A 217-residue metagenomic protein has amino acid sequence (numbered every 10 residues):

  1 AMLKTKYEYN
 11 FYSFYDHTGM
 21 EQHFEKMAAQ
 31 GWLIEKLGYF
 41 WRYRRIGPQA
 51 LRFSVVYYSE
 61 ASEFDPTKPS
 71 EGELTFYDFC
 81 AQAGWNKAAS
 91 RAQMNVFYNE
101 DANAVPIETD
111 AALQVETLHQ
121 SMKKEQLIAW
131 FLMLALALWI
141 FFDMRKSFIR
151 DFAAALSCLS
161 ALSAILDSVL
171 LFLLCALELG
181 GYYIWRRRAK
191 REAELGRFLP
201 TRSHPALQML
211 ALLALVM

Functional and structural regions predicted by a protein language model:
A1-M217: Terminus-proximal functional modules
